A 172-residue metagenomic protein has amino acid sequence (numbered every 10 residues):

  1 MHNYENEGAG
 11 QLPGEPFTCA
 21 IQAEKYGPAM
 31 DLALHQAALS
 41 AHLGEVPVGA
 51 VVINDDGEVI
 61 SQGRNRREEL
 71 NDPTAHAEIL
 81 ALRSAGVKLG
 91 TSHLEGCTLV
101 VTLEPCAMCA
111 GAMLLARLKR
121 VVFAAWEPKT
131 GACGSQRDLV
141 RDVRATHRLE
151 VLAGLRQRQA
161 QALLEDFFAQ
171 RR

Functional and structural regions predicted by a protein language model:
M1-L43, V59, M108-R172: Zinc-dependent deaminase
A33, A37-S40, A50, S61 (+2 more regions): Small-residue (primarily alanine) positions within well-ordered alpha-helices, especially packing/interaction faces
G44-V48, E95: Short, basic and Ser/Thr-rich N-terminal targeting/leader segments
V48-G57: Short beta-strand scaffold segments in enzyme catalytic cores
I60-R67: Short beta->alpha transition motifs characteristic of CBS
R67, V101, A125: Residues that line or immediately flank small-molecule/substrate-binding pockets and catalytic motifs
E69-L80: A short, polar/charged loop-to-alpha-helix boundary motif
T91-L103: Immediate flanking context of iron-sulfur cluster ligation sites
